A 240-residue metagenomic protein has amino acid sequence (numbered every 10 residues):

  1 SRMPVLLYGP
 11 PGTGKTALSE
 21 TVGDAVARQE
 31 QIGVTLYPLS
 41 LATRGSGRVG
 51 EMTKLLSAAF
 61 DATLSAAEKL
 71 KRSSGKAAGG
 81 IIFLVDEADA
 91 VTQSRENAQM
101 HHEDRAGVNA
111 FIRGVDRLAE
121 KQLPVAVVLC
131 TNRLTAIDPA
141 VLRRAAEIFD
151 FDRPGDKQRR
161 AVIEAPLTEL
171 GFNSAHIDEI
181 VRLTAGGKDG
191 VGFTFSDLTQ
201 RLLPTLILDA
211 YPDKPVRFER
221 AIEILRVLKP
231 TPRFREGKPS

Functional and structural regions predicted by a protein language model:
S1-D178: Walker A/P-loop NTP-binding motif of AAA+ ATPase domains
D156-S240: C-terminal alpha-helical "lid" subdomain
